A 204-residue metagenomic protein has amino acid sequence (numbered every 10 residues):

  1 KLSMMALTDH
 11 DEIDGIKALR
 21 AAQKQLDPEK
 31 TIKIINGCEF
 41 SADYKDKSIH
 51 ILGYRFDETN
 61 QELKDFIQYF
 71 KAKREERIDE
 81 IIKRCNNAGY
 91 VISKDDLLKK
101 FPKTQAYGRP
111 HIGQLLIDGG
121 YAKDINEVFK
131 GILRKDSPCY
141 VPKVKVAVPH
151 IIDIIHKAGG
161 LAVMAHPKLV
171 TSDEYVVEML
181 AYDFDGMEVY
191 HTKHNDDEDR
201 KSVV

Functional and structural regions predicted by a protein language model:
K1-K47, I132-P138, H150-H156, L161-A165 (+1 more regions): An N-terminally biased module of ancient metal coordination in phosphate/nucleic-acid-related enzymes
S3, V91-S93, A122: Short coil/loop linkers at secondary-structure junctions
G37-S41, D96-F101: Short, glycine/charge-rich beta-strand/loop segments that flank catalytic centers and engage negatively charged groups
C38, R55-D57, G89: Generic hydrophobic/packing signal
D43-E75, Q114, D118-S137: Active-site gating loops and adjacent loop-to-helix segments of metal-dependent hydrolytic enzymes
A72-K100: Conserved phosphoryl-transfer catalytic core
P102-G160: Conserved acidic, metal-coordinating active-site core of Asp-based, Mg2+-dependent phosphoryl-transfer enzymes
K201-V204: Conserved small/polar residues in nucleotide/adenosyl-binding loops
